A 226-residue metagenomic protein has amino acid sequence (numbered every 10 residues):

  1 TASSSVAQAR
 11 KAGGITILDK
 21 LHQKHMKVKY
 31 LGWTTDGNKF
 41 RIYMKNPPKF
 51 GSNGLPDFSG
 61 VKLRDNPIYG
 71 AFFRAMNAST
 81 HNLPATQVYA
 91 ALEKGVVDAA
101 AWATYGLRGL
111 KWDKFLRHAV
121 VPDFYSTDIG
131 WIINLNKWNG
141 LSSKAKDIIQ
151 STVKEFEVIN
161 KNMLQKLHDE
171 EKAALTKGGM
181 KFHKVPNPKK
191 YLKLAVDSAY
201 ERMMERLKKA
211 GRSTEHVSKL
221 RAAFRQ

Functional and structural regions predicted by a protein language model:
T1-V6, L21-Q226: N-terminal secretory/targeting leader peptides
R10-I17, L21: Core domains of carbohydrate- and sulfate-ester-processing enzymes
